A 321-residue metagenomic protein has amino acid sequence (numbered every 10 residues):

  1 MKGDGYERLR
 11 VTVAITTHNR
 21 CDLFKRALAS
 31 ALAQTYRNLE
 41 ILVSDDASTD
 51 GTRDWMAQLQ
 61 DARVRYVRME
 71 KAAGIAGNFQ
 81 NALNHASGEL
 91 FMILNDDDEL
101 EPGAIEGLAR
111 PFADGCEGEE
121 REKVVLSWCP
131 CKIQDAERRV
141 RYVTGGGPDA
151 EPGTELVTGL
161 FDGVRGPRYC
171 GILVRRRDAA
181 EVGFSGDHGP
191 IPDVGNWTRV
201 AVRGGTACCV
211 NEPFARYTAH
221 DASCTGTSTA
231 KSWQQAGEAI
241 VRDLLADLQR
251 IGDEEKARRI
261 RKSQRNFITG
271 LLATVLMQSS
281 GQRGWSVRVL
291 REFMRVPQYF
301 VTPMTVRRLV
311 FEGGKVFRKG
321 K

Functional and structural regions predicted by a protein language model:
M1-L32: N-proximal low-complexity "stem/linker" segments adjacent to membrane-targeting elements
K2, A246, T269-K321: Membrane-interface aromatic/basic loop that binds lipid-linked glycans or pyrophosphate carriers, typified by
V13, C129, E151-S232: Conserved nucleotide-sugar donor-binding catalytic segment
D45-D54, K71, N95, L100: A conserved acidic beta->alpha catalytic loop
M69-A86, D96: Glycine-rich, basic loop-to-helix element that forms the pyrophosphate-binding segment of sugar-nucleotide handling
G77-Q80, I105-D178: Flexible acidic/His/Gly-enriched loops in nucleotide-sugar-dependent glycosyltransferase catalytic domains
F91: Short aromatic/hydrophobic "clamp" motif used to bind/position activated sugar donors
L160, V202, P213-D221, G226-E255 (+1 more regions): Catalytic core of nucleotide-sugar-dependent glycosyltransferases
